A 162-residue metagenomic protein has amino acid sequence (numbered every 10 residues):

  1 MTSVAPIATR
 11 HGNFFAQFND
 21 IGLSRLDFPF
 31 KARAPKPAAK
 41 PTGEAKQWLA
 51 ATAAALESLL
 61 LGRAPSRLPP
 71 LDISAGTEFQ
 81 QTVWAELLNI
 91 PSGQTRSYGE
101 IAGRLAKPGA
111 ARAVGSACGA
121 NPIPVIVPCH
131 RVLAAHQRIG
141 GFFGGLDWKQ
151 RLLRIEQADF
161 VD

Functional and structural regions predicted by a protein language model:
M1-P108, D159-D162: Basic nucleic-acid-binding alpha-helical/helix-turn surface characteristic of O6-alkylguanine DNA
L49, A53, P122, L146: Short amphipathic alpha-helical/adjacent loop interface patches that line ligand and macromolecule-binding sites
Y98, P128, F142: Thr-Gly-centered strand-to-loop micro-motif
A102, R112, G140-G144: Flexible, gly/pro- and Lys/Arg-enriched active-site loops
P108-A111, L152: LysM (lysin motif) carbohydrate-binding repeats in extracellular/periplasmic proteins that recognize
R112-N121: Regulatory, non-catalytic segments
V125-V132: Short Lys/Arg-enriched helix C-cap and helix-to-coil transition segments that create basic nucleic-acid-contact patches
A135-D162: …primarily DNA-binding HTH/wHTH and HhH modules…
